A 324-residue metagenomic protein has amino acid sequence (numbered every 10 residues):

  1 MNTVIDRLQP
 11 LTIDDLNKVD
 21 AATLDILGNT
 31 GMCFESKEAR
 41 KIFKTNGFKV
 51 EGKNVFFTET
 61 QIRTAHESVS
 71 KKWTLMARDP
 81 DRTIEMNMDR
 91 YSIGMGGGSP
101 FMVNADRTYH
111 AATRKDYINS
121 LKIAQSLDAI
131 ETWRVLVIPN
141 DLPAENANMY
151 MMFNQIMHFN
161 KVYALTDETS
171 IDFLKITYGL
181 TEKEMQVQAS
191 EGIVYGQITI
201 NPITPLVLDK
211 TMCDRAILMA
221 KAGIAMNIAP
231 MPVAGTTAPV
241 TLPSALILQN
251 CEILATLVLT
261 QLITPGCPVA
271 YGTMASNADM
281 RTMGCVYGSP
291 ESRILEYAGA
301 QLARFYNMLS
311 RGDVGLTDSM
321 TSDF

Functional and structural regions predicted by a protein language model:
M1-V187, Y195-K210: Metallocofactor- and cofactor-centric catalytic cores in central/energy metabolism, strongly enriched
A112-F324: Helix-rich catalytic cores of soluble enzyme domains
